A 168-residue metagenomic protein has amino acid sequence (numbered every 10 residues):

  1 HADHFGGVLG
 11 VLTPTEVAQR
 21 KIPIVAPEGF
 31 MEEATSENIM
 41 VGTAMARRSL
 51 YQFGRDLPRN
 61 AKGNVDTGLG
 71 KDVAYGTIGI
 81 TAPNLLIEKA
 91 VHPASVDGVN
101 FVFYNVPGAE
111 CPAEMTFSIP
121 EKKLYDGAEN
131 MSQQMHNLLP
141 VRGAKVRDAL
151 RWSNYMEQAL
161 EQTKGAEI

Functional and structural regions predicted by a protein language model:
H1-D3, F30, M131: Catalytic metal-binding/acid-base residues of hydrolase active sites
H1-V17, A109-E110: Di-metal (Zn2+ and/or Mg2+/Mn2+) metal-binding site signature of metallo-dependent hydrolases with the MBL/beta-CASP
G6-V11, T35-M40, A46, H136-L139: Short acidic, glycine/serine/threonine-rich loops at helix termini
T15-A34, T116: Acidic, His- and aromatic-enriched active-site or binding-groove loops in soluble protein domains that engage sugars
V25, E32-P107, R151-E157: Metallo-beta-lactamase
Y75-N84, V91-I168: Metallo-beta-lactamase
